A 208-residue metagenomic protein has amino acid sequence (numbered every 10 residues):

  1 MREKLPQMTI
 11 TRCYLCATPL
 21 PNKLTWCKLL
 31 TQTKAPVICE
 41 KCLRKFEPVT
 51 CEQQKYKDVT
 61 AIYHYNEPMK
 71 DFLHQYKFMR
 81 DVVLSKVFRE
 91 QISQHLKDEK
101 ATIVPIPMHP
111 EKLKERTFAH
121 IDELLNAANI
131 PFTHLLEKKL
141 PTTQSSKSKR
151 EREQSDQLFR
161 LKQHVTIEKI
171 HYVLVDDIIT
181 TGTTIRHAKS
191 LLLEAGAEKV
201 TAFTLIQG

Functional and structural regions predicted by a protein language model:
M1-G208: Glycine-rich phosphate/pyrophosphate-handling loop used in enzymes and phosphotransfer proteins
